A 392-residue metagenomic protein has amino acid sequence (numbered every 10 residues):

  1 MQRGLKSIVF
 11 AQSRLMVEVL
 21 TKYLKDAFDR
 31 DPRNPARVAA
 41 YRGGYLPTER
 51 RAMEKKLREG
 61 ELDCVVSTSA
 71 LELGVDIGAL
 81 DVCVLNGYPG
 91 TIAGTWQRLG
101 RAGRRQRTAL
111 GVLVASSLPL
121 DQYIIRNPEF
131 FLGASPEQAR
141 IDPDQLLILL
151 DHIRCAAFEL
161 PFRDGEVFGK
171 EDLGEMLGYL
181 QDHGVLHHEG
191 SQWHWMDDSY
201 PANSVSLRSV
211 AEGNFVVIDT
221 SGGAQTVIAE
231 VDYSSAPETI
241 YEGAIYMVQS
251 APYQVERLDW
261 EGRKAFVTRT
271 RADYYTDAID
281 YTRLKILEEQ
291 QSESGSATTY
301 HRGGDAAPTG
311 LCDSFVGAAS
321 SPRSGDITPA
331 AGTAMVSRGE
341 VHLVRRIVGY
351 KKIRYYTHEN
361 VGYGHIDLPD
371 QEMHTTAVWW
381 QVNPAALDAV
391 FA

Functional and structural regions predicted by a protein language model:
M1-A202, S206-E212, G222: Helicase motor core with emphasis on the C-terminal RecA-like subdomain
I8, A39, T309-D313, G325 (+1 more regions): Short non-domain terminal segments
L15, E293-S294, G304-D305: Intrinsic structural disorder/low-complexity segments
K56, R104, A297-T299, P308 (+1 more regions): A periodicity- and composition-biased signal for non-globular, repetitive helical segments
T108-G111, S117-S135, L149-D164, L173 (+5 more regions): Extended Lys/Arg-rich polyanion-binding regions
S191-W193, S321, A377: Short, low-complexity intrinsically disordered segments
T298, G304-T309, F315-G325: Intrinsically disordered, low-complexity segments enriched in serine/proline and basic residues
